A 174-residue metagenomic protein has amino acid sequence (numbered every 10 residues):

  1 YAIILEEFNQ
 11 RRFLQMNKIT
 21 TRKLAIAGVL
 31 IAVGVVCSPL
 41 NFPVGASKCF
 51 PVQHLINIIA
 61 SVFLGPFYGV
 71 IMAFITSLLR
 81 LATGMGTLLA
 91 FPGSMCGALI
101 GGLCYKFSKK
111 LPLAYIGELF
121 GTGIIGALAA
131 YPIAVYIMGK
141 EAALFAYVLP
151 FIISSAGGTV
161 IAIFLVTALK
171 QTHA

Functional and structural regions predicted by a protein language model:
Y1-A174: Loop-helix junctions at membrane interfaces
